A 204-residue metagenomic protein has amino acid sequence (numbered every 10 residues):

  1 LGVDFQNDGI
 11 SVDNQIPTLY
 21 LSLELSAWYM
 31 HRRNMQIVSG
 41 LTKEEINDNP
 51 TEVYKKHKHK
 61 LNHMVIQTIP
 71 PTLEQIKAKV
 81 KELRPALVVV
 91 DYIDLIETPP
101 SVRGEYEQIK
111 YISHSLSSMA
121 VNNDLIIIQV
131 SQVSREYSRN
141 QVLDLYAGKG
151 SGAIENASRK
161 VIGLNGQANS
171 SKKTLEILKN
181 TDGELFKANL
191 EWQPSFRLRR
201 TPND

Functional and structural regions predicted by a protein language model:
L1-V3: A conserved segment at the C-terminal end of the G1
N7-R84, T98, G148, A188-N189: Cytosolic-facing regulatory segments adjacent to core modules
G9-Q15, K43-E45, L73-V88, S118-N123 (+1 more regions): C-terminal regions of RecA-like/P-loop NTPase motor modules
Y20, V89-V90, L125-Q132: Structural recognition of the conserved hydrophobic beta-strand(s) that form the central parallel beta-sheet of P-loop
L23, Q132, G166: Cofactor-binding loop segments of dinucleotide-utilizing enzymes, especially the Rossmann-like FAD- and NAD(P)+-binding
Y29-I37, S115, A153-A157: Alpha-helical scaffold elements adjacent to nucleotide-binding pockets in ATP/GTP-utilizing enzyme cores
H57-M64, L116-I128, A157-R159: A structural motif corresponding to the C-terminal end of an alpha-helix and its immediate exit/capping segment
M64-N122: Phosphate-binding/switch loop-helix module in NTP-utilizing enzymes
